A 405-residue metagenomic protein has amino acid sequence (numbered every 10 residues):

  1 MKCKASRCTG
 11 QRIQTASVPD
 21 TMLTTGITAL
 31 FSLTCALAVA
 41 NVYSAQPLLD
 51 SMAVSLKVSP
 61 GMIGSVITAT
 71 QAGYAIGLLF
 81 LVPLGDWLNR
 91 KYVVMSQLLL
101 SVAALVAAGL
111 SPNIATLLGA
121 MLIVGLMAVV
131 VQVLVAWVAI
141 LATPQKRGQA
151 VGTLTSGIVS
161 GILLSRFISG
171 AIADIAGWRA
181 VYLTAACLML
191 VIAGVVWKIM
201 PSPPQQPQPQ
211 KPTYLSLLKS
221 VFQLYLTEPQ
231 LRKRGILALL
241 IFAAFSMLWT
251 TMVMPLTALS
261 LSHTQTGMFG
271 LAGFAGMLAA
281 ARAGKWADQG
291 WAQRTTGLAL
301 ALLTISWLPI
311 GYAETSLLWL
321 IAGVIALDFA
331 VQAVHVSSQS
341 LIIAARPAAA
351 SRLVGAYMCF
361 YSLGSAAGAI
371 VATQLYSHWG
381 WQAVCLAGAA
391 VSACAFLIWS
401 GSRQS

Functional and structural regions predicted by a protein language model:
I13-D20, P201-G235: Juxtamembrane intracellular "pre-TM" segments in multi-pass secondary transporters
I76-I114: Conserved MFS/SLC helix-loop-helix module at the cytosolic interface between two early adjacent transmembrane helices
L78-N89, A279-A292, Y376: Helix-to-loop junctions at the C-terminal end of transmembrane segments in multipass secondary transporters
M121-I158: Cytoplasmic helix-loop-helix junction between adjacent transmembrane helices in 12-TM secondary transporters
V130-A142, A333-R346: Intracellular juxtamembrane helix-capping segments at the cytosolic ends of symmetry-related transmembrane helices
T153-K198: Helix-loop-helix hairpin linking two adjacent transmembrane segments in secondary transporters
Q293-S338: C-terminal transmembrane helical hairpin of 12-TM major facilitator-type secondary transporters
